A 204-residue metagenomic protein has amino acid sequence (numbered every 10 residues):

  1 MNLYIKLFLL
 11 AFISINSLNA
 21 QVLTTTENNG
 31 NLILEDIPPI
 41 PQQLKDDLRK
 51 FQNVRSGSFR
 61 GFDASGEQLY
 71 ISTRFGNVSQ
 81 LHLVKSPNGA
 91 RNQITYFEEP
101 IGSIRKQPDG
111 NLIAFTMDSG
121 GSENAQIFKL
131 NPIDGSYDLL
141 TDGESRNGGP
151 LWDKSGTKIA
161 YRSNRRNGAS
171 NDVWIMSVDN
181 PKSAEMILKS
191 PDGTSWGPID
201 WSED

Functional and structural regions predicted by a protein language model:
N2-L10: Sec-dependent signal peptide recognition, specifically the positively charged N-region followed immediately by
L18-A20: Boundary at the C-terminal end of the N-terminal hydrophobic targeting segment
V22-E35, K154: Predominantly extracellular/luminal regions of secreted and cell-surface proteins, especially disulfide-bonded
L32-G57, N88-R91: A short helix->beta-strand "capping" segment at the edge of beta-propeller domains
N53-S72, R91, E98-M117, I127 (+3 more regions): Conserved beta-propeller blade repeats
N77-H82, S122-F128, G168-W174: Structural motif
K85-G89, N131-G135, S177-K182: Short loop/turn segments that connect beta-strands within beta-propeller blades
